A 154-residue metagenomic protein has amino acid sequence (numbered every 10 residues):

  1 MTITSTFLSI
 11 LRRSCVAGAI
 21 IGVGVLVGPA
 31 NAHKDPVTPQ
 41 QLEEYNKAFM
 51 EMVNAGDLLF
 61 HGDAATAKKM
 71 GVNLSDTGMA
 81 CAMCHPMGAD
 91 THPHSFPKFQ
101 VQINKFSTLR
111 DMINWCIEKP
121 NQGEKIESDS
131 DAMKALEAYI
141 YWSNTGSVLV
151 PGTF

Functional and structural regions predicted by a protein language model:
I3-V16: Bacterial N-terminal signal peptides that target proteins for export
S14-V25: Bacterial N-terminal signal peptides
L26-A32: Sec/Tat signal peptide C-region and signal peptidase I cleavage site
H33-N73, N121-Q122: Electrostatic cytochrome c docking/interface patches
A55, D111-M112, Q122-F154: C-terminal capping alpha-helices of c-type cytochrome domains
G56, G78-G88, L136, I140: The canonical Cys-X-X-Cys-His
L58-A65, P86-A89, N114, E118-N121 (+1 more regions): Sec-exported extracytoplasmic/periplasmic mature domains
V101-N114: Short microdomains enriched in Cys/His and/or Lys/Arg
